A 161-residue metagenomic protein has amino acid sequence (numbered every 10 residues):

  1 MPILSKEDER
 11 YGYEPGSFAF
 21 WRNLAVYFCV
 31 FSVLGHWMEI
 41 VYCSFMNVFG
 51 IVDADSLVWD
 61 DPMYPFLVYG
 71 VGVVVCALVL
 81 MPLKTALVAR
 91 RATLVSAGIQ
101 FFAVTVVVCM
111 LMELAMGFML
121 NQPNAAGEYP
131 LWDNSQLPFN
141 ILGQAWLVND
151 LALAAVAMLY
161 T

Functional and structural regions predicted by a protein language model:
M1-T161: Aromatic-rich, lipid-facing transmembrane alpha helices and their immediate juxtamembrane interface loops in integral
